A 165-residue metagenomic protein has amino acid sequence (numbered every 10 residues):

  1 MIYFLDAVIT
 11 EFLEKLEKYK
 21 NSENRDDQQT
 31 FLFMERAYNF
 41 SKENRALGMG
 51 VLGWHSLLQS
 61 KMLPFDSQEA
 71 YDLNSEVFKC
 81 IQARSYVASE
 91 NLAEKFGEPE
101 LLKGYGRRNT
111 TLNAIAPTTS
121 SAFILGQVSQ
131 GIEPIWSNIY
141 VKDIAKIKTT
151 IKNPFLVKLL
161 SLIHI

Functional and structural regions predicted by a protein language model:
M1-I163: Long, C-terminal-biased catalytic regions of enzyme "large/alpha" subunits
